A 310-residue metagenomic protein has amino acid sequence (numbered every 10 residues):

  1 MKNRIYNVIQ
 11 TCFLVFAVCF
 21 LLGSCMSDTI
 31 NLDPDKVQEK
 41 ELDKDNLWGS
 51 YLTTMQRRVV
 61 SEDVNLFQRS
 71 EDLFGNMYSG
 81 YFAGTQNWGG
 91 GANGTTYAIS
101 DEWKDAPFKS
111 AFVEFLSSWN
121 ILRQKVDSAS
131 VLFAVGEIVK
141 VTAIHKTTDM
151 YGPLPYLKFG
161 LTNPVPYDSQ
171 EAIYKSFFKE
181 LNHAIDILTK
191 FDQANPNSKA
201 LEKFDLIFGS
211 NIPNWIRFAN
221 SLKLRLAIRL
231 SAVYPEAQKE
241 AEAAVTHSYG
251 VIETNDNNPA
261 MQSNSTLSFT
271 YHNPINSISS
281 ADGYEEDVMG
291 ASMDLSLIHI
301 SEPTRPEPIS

Functional and structural regions predicted by a protein language model:
K2-F13: Bacterial N-terminal signal peptides that target proteins for export
K2-R4, L21-M26: Short, low-complexity disordered leader/linker segments with a strong preference for bacterial N-terminal type II
I9, S24, I298-H299: Extended hydrophobic/Leu-rich segments
T11-L21: Bacterial N-terminal signal peptides
C25-A83, E102, S110-V113, S117: Membrane-proximal, proline-rich intrinsically disordered regions
D45-N46, G84-L297, S301, R305 (+1 more regions): Structured, solvent-exposed acidic/aromatic patches
